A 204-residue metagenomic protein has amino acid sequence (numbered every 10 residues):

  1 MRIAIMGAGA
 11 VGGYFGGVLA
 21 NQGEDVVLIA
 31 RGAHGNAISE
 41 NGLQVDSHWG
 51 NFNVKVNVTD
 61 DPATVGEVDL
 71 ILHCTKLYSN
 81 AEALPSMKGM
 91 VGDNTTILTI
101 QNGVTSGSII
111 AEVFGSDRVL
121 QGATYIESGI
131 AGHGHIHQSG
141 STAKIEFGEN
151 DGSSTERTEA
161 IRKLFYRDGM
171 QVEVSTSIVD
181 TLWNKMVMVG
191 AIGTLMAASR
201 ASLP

Functional and structural regions predicted by a protein language model:
M1-S47: NAD(P)+-binding Rossmann beta1-loop-alpha1 motif at the extreme N-terminus of oxidoreductases
M6, I29, I100-Q101, G122 (+1 more regions): Structural motif
H34, S79-N80, S106, S153-R157: Short phosphate-engaging motifs
A37, G89-M90, V113-L120, H133-P204: Internal alpha-helical scaffold of NAD(P)-dependent oxidoreductase catalytic cores
L43-D60, V189: N-terminal glycine-rich dinucleotide-binding loop that anchors FAD/FMN and/or NAD(P) in oxidoreductases
F52-H135: Rossmann-like NAD(P)(H) cofactor-binding subdomain of soluble oxidoreductases
